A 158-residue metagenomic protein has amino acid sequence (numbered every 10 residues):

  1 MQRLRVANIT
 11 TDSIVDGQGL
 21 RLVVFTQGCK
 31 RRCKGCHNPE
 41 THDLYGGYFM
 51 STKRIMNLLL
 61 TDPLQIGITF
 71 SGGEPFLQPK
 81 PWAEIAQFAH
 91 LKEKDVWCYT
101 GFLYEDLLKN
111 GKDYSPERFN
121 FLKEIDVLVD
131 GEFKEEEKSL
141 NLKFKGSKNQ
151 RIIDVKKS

Functional and structural regions predicted by a protein language model:
Q2-A7, L20, N38-K112, P116-F121: Conserved Radical SAM active-site core
R5-R32: N-terminal pre-triad scaffold of radical SAM enzymes
C29, P75, F133: Hydrophobic pocket-lining residues within nucleotide cofactor-binding pockets
R31-K34, E135: Short, acidic Gly/Pro/Ser/Thr-rich loop/turn segments
F119-S158: Classical nucleotidyltransferase
